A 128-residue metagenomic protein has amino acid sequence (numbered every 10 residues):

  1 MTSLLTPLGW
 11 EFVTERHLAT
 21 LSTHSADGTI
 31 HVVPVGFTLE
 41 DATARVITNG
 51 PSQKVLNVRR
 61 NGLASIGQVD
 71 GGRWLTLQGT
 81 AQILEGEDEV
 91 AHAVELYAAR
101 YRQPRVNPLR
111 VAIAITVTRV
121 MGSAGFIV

Functional and structural regions predicted by a protein language model:
M1-E15: Extreme N-terminal tail/first-helix region
M1-L4, G71-V128: Charged, gly/pro-rich active-site loop segments
L8, T29-H31, V94: Short, flexible segments with low predicted structural confidence
T14, R59, Q68-D70, V106-P108: A generic structural signal for short, non-catalytic loop/turn and secondary-structure boundary residues
R16-N49, V58, A64-G67, T76-L77: Short beta-strand segments
H17-L18, L63, R102, V120: Generic structural signal for secondary-structure transition and capping sites
